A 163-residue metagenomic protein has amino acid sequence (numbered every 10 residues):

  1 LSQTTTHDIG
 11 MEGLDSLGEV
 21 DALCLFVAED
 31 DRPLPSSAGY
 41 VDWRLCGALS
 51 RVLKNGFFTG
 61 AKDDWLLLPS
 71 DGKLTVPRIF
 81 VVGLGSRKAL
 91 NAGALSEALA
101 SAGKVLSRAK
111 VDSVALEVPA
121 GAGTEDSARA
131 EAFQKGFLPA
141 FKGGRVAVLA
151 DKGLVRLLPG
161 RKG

Functional and structural regions predicted by a protein language model:
L1-G163: Glycine-/small-residue-enriched capping loops at alpha/beta junctions
